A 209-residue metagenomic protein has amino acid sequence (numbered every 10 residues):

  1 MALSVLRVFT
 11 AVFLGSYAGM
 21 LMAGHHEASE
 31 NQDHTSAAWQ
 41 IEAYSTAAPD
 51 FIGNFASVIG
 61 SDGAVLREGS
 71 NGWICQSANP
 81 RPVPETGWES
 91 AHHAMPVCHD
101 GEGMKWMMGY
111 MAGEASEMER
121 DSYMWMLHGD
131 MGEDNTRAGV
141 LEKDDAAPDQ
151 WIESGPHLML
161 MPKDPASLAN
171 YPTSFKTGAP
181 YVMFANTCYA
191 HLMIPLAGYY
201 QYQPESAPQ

Functional and structural regions predicted by a protein language model:
M1-F9: Bacterial N-terminal signal peptides that target proteins for export
M22-H26: Extracellular/periplasmic low-complexity linear segments
E27-Q209: Primary mode marks residue(s) on the alpha4-beta5-alpha5 output face of response regulator receiver
